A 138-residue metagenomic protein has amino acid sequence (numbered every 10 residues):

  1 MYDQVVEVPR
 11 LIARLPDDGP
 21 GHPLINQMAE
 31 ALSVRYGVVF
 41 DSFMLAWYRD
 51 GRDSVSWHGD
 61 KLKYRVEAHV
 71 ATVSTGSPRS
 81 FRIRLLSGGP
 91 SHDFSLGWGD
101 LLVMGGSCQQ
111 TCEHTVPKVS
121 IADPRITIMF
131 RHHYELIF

Functional and structural regions predicted by a protein language model:
M1-F138: Non-heme Fe(II) oxygenase metal-center motifs and adjacent flexible, charged/small-residue loops
